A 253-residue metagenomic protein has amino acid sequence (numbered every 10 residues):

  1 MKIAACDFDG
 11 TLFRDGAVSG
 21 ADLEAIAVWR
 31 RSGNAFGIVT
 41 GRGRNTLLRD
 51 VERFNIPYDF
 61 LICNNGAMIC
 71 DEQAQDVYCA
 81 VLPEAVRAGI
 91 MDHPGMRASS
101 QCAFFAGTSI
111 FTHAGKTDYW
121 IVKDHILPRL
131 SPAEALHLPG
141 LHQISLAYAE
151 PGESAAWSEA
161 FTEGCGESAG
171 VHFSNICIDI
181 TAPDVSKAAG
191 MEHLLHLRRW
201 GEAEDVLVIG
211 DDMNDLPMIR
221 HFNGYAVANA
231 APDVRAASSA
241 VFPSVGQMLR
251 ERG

Functional and structural regions predicted by a protein language model:
K2-A4, D59, V206: The start of beta-strands in P-loop NTPase/AAA+ ATPase cores
K2-G16, I219: Asp-based phosphoryl-transfer active-site loop
G20-D118: Active-site phosphate-binding/coordination module
W29, N65, I144, I219 (+1 more regions): Residue-level signal for inorganic ion chemistry
G37, I62, L207-I209, Y225 (+1 more regions): Hydrophobic/aromatic beta-strand patches that form the interior of the parallel beta-sheet core in alpha/beta enzyme
T46-R49, A156, G190, P217-M218 (+2 more regions): Phosphate- and divalent-cation-binding pockets in alpha/beta enzyme and binding domains that engage nucleotide-derived
A98-Q101, F105-I209, M213-M218, N229: Conserved acidic, metal-coordinating active-site core of Asp-based, Mg2+-dependent phosphoryl-transfer enzymes
R220, G224-G253: Asp-based, Mg2+/Mn2+-dependent phosphohydrolase catalytic module
